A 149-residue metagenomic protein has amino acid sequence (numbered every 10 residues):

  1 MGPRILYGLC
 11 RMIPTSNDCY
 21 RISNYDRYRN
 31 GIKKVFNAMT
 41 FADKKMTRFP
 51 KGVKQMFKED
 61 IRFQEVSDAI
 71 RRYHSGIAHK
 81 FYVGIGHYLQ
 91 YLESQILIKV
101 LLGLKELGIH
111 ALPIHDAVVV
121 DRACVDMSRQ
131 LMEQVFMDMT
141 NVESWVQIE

Functional and structural regions predicted by a protein language model:
M1-G86: Helical catalytic core of nucleic-acid polymerases
I5-C10, R122-D126, Q130-L131: A short acidic (Asp/Glu
I32, E93, S128: Hydrophobic (often cysteine-bearing) scaffold residues that line and stabilize catalytic clefts of nucleotide/cofactor
F41, L102-I109, E133, M137: Hydrophobic alpha-helix feature that most strongly marks membrane-spanning transmembrane helices and their immediate
T47-R48, G108-I109, P113, S128-Q130: Extended hydrophobic-aromatic, low-complexity segments
I85, Q90-L97: Conserved pre-motif C helix in the palm subdomain of viral-like polymerases
Q95-H115, V120: Active-site palm subdomain of RNA-directed nucleic acid polymerases
V125-E149: Polymerase palm active-site segment centered on the conserved acidic dipeptide of motif C
